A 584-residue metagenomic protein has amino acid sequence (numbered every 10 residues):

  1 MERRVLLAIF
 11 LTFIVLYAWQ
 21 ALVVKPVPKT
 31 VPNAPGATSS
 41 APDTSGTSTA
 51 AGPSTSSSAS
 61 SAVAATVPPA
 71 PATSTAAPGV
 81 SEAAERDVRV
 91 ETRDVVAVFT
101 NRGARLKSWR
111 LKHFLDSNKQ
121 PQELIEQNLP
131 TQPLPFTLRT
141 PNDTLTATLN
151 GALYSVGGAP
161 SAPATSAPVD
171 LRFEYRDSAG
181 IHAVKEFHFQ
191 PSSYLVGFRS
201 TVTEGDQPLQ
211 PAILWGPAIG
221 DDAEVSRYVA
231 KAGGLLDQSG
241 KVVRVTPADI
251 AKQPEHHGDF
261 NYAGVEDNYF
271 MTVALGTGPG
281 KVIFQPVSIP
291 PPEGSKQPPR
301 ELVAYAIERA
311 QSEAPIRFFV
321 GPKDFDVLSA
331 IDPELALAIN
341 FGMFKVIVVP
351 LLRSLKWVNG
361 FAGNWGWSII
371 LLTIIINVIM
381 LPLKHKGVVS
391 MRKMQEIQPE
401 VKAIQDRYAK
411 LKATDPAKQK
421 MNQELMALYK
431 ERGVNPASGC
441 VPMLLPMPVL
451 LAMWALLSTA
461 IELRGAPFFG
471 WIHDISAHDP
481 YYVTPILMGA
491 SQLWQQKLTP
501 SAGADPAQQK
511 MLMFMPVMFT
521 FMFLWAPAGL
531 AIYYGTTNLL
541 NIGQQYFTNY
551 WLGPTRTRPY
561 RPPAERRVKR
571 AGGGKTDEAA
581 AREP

Functional and structural regions predicted by a protein language model:
M1-S39, F99, F198-T201, W215-P217 (+5 more regions): Helix-loop-helix
V5, A72-S74, V80-A83, D170-R172 (+6 more regions): Short secondary-structure boundary micro-motifs
A21-N128, F173, R567-P584: Juxtamembrane extramembrane loops of integral membrane proteins
S39-S40, S45-S48, S54-S61, S74 (+24 more regions): Generic serine detector
S60-V67, T73-T75, S161-P168, D177 (+3 more regions): Generic detector of short, locally flexible boundary/turn motifs and exposed helical patches
A83, S117, G180-H182, G258 (+4 more regions): Preference for short coil/turn "hinge" residues that link or interrupt alpha-helices
D87-L337: Soluble non-transmembrane domains of integral membrane proteins
